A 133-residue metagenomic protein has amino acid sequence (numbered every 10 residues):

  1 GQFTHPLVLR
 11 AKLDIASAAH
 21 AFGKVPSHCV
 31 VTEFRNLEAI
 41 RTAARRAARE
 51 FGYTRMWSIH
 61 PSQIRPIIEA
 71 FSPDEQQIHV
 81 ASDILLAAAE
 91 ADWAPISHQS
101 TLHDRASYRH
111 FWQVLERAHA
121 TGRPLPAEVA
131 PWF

Functional and structural regions predicted by a protein language model:
G1-F133: Expand to "…catalyze enediolate/carbanion chemistry for C-C bond making/breaking, isomerization, decarboxylation
